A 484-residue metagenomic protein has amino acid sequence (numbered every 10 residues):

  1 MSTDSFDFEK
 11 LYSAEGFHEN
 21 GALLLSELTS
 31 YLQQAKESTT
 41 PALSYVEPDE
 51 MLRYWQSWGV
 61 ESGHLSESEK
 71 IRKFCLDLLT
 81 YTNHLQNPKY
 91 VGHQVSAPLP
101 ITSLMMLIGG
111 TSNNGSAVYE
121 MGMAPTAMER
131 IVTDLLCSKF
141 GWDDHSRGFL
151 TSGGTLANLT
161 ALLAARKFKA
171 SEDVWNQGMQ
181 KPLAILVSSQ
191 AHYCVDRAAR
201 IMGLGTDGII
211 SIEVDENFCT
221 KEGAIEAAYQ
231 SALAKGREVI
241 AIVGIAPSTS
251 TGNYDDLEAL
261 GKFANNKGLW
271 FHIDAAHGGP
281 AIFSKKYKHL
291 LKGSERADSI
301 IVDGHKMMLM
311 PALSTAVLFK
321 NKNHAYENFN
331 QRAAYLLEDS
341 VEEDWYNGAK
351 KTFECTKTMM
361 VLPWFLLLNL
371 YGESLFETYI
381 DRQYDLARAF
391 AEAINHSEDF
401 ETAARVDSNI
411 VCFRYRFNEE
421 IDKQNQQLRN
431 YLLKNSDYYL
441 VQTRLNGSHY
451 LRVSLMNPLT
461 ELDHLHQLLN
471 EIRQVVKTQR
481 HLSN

Functional and structural regions predicted by a protein language model:
S2-H145, Y438, H449, T460 (+2 more regions): N-terminal entrance/gating region of PLP-dependent enzymes' catalytic architecture
M121, P125, G148-T155, V187-S188 (+1 more regions): Active-site nucleophile and cofactor-binding loops and adjacent substrate-binding regions of central metabolic enzymes
L136-L163, I210-E213: Short loop-beta-helix segment that forms the pyridoxal 5′-phosphate
A157-Y326: Conserved PLP-enzyme active-site core in the AAT-like
S248, K292-S397: Active-site C-terminal subdomain of aminotransferase-like
E401-V406, L440-L445: Short beta-strand
T402-L432: Conserved PLP-binding catalytic core of the aspartate aminotransferase-like
L445-N484: PLP-dependent enzyme catalytic core of the Aspartate aminotransferase-like
